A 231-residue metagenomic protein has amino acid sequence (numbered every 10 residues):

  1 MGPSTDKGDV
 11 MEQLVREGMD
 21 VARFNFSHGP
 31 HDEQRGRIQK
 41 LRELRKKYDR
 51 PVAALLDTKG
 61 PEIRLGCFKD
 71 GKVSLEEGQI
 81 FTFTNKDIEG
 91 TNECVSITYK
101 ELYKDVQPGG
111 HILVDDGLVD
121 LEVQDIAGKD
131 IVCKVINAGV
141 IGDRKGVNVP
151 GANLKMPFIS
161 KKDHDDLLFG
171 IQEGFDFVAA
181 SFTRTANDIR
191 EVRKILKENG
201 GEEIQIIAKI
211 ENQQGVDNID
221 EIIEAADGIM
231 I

Functional and structural regions predicted by a protein language model:
M1-I231: Non-catalytic helical/linker scaffolds that mediate oligomerization, partner binding, and domain coupling around large
